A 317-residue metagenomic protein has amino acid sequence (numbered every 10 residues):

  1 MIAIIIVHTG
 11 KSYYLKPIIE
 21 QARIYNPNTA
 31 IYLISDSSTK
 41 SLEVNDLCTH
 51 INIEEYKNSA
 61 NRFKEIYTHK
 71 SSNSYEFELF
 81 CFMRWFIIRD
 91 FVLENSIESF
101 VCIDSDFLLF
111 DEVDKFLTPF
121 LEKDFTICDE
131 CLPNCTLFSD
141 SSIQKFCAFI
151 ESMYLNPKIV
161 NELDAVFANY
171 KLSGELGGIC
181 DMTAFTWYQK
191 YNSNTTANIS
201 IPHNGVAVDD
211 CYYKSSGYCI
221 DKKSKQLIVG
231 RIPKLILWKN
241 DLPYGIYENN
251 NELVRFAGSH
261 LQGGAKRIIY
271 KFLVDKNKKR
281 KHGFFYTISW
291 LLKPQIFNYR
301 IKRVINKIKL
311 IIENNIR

Functional and structural regions predicted by a protein language model:
M1-K70, L93, G264, I269-R317: N-terminal anchoring/stem segment of glycosyltransferases
Y13-K16, F82-F86, I179-W187: A structural signal for well-ordered alpha-helical segments within the folded catalytic domains of diverse enzymes
I24-T29, D90-V101, D140-Q144: Secondary-structure boundary elements
Y32-I34, F100-D104, T126-I127, T196-I201: A structural signal for short, well-ordered beta-strand segments and their strand-loop junctions that often border
F63-Y75, K158-D164: An acidic/histidine-cluster motif and surrounding catalytic segment that typifies divalent-metal-assisted enzyme active
F80-T126: GT-A fold catalytic core of metal-dependent nucleotide-sugar glycosyltransferases, centered on the diacidic
F125-S142: Short beta-strand-to-loop element that shapes/binds the nucleotide-sugar donor at the catalytic cleft/hinge
A148-L291: Catalytic core and acceptor-binding pocket of nucleotide-sugar-dependent glycosyltransferases
